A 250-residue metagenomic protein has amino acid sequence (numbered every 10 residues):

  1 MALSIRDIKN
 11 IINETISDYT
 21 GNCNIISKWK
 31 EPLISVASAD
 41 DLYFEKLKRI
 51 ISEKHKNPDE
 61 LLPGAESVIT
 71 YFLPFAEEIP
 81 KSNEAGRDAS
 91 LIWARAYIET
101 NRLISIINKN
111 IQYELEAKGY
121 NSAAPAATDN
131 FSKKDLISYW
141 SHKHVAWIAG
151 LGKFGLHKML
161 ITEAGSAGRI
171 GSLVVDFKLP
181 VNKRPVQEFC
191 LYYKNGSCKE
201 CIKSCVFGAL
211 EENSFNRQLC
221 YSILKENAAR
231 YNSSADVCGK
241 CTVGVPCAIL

Functional and structural regions predicted by a protein language model:
M1-A96: Non-catalytic, usually N-terminal nucleic-acid engagement modules in DNA/RNA processing proteins
S52, A89-L250: Catalytic cores of enzyme domains
